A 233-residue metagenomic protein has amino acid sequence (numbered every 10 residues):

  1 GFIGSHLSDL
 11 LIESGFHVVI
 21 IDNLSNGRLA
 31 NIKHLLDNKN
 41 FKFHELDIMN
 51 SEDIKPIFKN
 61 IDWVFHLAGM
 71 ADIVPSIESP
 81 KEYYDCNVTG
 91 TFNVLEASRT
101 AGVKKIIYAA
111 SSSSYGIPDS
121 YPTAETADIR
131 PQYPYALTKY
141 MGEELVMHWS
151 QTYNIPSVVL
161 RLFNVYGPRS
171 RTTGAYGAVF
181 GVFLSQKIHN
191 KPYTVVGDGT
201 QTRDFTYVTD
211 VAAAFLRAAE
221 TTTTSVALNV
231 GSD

Functional and structural regions predicted by a protein language model:
G1-V165, T209, A218-A219: N-terminal Rossmann-like NAD(P)+-binding domain of SDR-like oxidoreductases, especially those catalyzing
K42, E82, V94, L184 (+2 more regions): Residue-level signal for alpha-helical context at structural boundaries
Y140, V165-G181, K191, V196 (+3 more regions): Glycine/proline-rich active-site loop of Rossmann-fold NAD(P)-dependent oxidoreductases
W149, F183, K187: Short amphipathic helix/loop within the catalytic HATPase_c
N154, I188-H189: Short strand-connecting beta-turns/loops that link adjacent beta-strands
